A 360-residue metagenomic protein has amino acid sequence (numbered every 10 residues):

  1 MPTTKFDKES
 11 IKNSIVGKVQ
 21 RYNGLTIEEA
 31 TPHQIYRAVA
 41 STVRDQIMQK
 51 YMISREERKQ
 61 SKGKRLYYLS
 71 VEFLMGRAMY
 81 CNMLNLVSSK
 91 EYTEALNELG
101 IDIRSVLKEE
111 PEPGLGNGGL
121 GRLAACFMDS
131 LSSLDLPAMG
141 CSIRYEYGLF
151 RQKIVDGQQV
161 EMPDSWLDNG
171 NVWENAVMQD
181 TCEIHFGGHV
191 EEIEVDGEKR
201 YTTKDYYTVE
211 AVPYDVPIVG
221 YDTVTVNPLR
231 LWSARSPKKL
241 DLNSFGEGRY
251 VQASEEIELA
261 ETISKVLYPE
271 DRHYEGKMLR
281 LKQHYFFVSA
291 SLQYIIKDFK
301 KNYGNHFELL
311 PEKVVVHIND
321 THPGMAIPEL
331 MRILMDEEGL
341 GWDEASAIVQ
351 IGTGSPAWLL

Functional and structural regions predicted by a protein language model:
M1-L360: A conserved ligand/cofactor-binding region detector
